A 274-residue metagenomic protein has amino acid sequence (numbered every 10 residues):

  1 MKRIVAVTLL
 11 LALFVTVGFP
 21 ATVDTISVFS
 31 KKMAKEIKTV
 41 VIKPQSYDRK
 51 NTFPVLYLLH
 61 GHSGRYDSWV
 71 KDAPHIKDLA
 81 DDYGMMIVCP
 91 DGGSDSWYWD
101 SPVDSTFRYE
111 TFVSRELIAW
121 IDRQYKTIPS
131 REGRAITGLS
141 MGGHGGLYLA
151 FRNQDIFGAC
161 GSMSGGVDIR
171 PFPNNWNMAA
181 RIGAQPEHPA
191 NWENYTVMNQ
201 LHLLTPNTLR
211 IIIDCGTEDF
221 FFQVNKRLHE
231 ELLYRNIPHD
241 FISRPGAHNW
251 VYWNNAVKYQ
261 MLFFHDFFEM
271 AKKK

Functional and structural regions predicted by a protein language model:
M1-I4: Positively charged n-region of N-terminal signal peptides that target proteins for export
V7-T16: Bacterial N-terminal signal peptides
P20-K274: Non-catalytic cap/lid and distal C-terminal segments of serine-dependent acyl enzymes
